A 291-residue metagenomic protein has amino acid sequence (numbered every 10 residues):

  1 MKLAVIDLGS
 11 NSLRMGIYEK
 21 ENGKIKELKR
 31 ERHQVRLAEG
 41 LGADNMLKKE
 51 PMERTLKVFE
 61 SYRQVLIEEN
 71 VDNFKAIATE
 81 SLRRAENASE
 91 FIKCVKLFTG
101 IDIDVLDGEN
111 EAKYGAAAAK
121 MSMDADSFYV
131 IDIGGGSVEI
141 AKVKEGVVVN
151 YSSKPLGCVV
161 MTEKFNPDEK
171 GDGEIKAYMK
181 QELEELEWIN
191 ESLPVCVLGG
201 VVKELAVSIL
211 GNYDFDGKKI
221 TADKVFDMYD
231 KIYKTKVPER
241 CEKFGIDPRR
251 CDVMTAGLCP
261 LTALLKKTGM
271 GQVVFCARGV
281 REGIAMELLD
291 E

Functional and structural regions predicted by a protein language model:
M1-I25: N-terminal basic/disordered segments at the start of proteins
L3-D7, F128-D132, V195: Short glycine-aspartate micro-motif
A4, L13, F74-K75, Y129 (+1 more regions): Conserved beta-strand core positions
L8-S10, M123, G135: A generic beta-sheet turn/junction motif
N11-L13, G136, K203: Conserved Rossmann-like nucleotide-cofactor binding loop
I17-K20, G40-V71, T79-M121, A125-S127 (+2 more regions): Helical "lid/coupling" subdomains associated with nucleotide-phosphate turnover
N22-R36, I67: Conserved ATP-binding subdomain of kinase catalytic cores across diverse folds
G136-K142: Acidic, divalent-metal-coordinating active-site segment for phosphoryl/phosphodiester hydrolysis, typified by short
